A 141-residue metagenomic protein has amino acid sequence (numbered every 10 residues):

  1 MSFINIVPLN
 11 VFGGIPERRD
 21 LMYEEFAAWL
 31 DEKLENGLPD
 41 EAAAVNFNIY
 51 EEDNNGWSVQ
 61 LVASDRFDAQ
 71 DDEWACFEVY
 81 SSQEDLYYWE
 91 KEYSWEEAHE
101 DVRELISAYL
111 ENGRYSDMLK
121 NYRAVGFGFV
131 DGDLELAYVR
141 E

Functional and structural regions predicted by a protein language model:
M1-D20, E24, A28, N36-L38 (+2 more regions): Acidic, proline/glycine-rich low-complexity IDRs
E32-D71: Amphipathic, interaction-prone secondary-structure segments
A42, A63, A75-F77, M118 (+2 more regions): Generic preference for flexible, low-structure residues
W57-E96, L136-V139: Intrinsically disordered, low-complexity regulatory segments enriched in Ser/Thr/Pro and charged residues
